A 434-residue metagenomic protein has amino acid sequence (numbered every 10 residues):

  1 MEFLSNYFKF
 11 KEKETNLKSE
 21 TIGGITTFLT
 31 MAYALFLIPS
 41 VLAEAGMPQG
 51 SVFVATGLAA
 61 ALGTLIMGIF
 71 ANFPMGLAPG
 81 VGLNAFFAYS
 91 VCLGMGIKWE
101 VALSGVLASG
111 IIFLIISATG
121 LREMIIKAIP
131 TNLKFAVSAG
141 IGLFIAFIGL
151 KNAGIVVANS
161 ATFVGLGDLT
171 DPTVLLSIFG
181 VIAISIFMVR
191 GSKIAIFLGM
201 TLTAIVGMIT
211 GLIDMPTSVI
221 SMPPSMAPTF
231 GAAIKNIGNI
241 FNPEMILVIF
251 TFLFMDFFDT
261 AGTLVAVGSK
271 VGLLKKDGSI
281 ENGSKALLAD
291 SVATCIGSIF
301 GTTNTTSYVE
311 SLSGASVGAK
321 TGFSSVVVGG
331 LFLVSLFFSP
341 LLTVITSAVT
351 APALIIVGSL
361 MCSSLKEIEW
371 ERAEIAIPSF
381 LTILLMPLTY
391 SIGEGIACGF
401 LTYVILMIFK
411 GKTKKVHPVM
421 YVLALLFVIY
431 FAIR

Functional and structural regions predicted by a protein language model:
M1-S51, G165-L166, L198-G283, L425-I429: Helix-loop-helix hairpins and the membrane-proximal interhelical loops of multi-pass alpha-helical transport proteins
E2-I38, A59, P79-Y89, L93-S138 (+1 more regions): Helix-loop-helix junctions within the multi-pass membrane cores of secondary transporters/permeases
E14, K18, F179, I246-F250 (+3 more regions): Alpha-helical membrane-protein architecture signal
S40-V52, V91-V101, M245-I246, T346 (+1 more regions): Helix-coil boundary and interhelical linker segments in multi-pass alpha-helical membrane proteins
G46-L65: Loop-to-helix transition at the N-terminal end of transmembrane alpha-helices
G63-G76, S185-M188, F252-D259, D290-F300 (+3 more regions): Transmembrane alpha-helix interface/packing and boundary motifs in multi-pass membrane proteins, characterized by
M95-I205, I209, V326-R434: Membrane-embedded alpha-helical modules
